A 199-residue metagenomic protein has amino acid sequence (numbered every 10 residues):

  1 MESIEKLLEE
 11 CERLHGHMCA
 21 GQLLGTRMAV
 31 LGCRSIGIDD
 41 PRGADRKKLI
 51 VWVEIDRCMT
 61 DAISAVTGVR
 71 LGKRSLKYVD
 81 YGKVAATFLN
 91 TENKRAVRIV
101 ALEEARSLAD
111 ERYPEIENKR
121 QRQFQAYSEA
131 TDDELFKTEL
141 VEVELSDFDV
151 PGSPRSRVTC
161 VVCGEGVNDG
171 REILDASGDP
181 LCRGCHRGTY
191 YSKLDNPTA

Functional and structural regions predicted by a protein language model:
L14-G32: Conserved phosphate/anionic-ligand binding catalytic regions in large, soluble enzymes, centered on
K47-F88: A structural-propensity feature for long, helix-poor, extended segments
F136-F148, C163-V167: Short Cys/His-rich Zn2+-coordinating modules
D147-R157, R171-A176: Short, flexible, mixed-charge glycine/proline-rich loop motifs that serve as phosphate/nucleic-acid-contacting
C160-G164, C182-C185: Short cysteine-rich clusters marking metal-coordination/redox-active sites
D169-I173, S192-D195: Short Cys/His-rich "knuckle" micro-motifs
D175-G188: Cysteine-rich micro-motifs
R187-A199: Short metal-binding segments enriched for Cys and/or His
